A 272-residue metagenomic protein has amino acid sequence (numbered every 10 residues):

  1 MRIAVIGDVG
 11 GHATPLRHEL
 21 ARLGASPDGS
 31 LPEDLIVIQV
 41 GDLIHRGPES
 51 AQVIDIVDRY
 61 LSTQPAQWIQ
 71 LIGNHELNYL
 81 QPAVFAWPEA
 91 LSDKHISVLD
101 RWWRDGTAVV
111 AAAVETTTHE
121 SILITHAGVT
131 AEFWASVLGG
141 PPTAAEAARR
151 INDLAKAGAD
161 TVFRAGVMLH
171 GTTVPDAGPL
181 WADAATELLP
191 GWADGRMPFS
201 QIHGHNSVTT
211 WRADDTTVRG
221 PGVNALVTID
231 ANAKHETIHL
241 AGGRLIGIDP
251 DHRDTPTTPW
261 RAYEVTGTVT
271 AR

Functional and structural regions predicted by a protein language model:
M1-I56: N-terminal active-site segment of His-dependent metallophosphoesterases
V5-G7, V37-G41, Q70-N74, I124-T125 (+2 more regions): Active-site neighborhood of phospho(di)ester-bond hydrolases with catalytic His/Asp-centered motifs
H12-A13, H45-P48, H75-Q81, T130-E132 (+2 more regions): Active-site environment of divalent metal-dependent phosphoester hydrolases
L23-P32, Y60-P65, V167-D176, P190-A193 (+1 more regions): Alpha-helix termini
L43-R59, L80-L91, A213-D214: Metal-dependent catalytic neighborhoods of phosphoester/phosphodiester hydrolases
L61-W102, A108-T130: A basic- and aromatic-enriched beta-loop-alpha substructure that forms the phosphate/nucleotide- and DNA/RNA-contacting
T116-M197: Active-site-proximal loop/helix segment associated with metal-binding centers of metalloenzymes
D214-D215, R219-R272: Binuclear metal-dependent phosphoesterase catalytic core
